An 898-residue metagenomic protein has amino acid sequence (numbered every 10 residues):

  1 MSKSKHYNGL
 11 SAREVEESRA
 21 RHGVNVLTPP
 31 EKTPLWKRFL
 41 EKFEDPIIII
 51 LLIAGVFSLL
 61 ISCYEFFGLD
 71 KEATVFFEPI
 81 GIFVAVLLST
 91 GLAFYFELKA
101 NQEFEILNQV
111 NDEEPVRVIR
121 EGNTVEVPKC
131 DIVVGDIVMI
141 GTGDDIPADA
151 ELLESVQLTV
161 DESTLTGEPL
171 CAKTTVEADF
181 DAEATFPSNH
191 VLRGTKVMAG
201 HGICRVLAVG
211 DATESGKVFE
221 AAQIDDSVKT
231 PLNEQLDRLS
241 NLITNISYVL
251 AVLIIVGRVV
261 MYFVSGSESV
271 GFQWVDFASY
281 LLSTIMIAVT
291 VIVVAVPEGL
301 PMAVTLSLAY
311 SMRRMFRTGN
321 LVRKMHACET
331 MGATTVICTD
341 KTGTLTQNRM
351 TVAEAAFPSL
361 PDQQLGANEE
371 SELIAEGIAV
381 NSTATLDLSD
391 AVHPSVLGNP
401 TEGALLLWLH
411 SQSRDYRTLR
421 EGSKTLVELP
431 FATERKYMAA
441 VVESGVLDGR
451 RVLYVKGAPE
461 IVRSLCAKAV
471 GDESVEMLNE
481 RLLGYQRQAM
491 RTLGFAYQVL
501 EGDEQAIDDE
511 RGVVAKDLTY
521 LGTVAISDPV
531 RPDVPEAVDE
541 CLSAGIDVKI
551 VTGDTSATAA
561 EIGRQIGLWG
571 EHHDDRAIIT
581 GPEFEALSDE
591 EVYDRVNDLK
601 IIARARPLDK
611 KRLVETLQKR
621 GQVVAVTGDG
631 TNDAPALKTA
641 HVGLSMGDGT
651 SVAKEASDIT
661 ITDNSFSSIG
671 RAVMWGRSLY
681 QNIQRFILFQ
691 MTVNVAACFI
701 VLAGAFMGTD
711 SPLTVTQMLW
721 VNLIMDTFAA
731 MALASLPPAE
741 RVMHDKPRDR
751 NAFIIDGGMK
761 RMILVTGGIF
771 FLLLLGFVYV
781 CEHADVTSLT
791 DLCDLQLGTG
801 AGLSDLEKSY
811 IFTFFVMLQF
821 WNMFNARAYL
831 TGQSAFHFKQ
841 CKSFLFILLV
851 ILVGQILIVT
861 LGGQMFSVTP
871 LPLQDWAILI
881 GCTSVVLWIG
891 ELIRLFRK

Functional and structural regions predicted by a protein language model:
M1-P747, A752-I755, G768, F812 (+1 more regions): Conserved cytosolic headpiece of P-type ATPases
F67-L69, M762-F777: Alpha-helical transmembrane segments of multi-pass integral membrane proteins
V133, N381, F771-H783, M817 (+1 more regions): Short hydrophobic alpha-helical module
A705-T714, V780-E807: Helix-coil boundary and interhelical linker segments in multi-pass alpha-helical membrane proteins
M725, L806-F824: Generic alpha-helical transmembrane segments
